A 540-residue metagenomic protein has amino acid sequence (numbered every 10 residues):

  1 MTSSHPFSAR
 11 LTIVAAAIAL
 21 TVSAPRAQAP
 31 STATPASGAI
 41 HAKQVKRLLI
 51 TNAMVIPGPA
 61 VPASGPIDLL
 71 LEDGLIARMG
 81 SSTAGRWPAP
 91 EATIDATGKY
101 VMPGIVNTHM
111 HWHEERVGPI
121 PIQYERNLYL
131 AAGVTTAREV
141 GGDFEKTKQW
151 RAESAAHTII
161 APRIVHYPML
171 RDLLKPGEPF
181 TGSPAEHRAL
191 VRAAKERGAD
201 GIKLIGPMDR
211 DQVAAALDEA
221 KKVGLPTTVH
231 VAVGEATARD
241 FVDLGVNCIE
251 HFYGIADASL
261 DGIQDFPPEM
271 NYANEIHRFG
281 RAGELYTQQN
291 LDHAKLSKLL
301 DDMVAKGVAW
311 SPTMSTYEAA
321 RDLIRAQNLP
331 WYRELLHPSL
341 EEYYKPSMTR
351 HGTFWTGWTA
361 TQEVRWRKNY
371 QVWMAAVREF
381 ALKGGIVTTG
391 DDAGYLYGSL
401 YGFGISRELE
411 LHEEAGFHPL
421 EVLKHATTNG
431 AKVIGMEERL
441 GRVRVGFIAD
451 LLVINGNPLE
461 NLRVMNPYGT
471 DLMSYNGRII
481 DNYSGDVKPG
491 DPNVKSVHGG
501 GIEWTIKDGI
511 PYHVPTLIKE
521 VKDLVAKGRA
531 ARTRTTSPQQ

Functional and structural regions predicted by a protein language model:
M1-I13: Bacterial N-terminal signal peptides that target proteins for export
T12-S23: Bacterial N-terminal signal peptides
A33-P35, I40-V45, V55, P59-M102: Histidine-rich, glycine-flanked metal-binding segment
A53, W355-R365, Y370-Q371, I405-M465: C-terminal helical cap
A96-T158, K175-G177, G182-A185, D211 (+3 more regions): Metal-associated gating/positioning segment near the N- to mid-region
E125-E145, A161-R171, K195-M208, L217 (+4 more regions): Divalent metal-dependent hydrolysis catalytic cores, especially in the metallo-beta-lactamase
L190-G201, I205-M208, I255-A415, V525-G528 (+1 more regions): Active-site neighborhoods of metal-dependent hydrolases
I448-D523: C-terminal cap of metal-dependent C-N hydrolases
